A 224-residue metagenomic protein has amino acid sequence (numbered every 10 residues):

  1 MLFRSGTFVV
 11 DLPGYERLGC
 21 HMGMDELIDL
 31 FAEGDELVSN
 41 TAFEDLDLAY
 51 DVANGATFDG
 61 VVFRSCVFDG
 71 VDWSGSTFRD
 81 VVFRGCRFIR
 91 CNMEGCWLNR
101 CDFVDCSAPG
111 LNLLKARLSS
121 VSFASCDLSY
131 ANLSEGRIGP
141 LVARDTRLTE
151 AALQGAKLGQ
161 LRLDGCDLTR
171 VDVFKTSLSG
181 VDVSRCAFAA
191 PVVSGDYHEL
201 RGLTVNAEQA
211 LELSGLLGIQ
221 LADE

Functional and structural regions predicted by a protein language model:
M1-L2: Short, small-residue-biased leader/transition segments that mark boundaries at the very start of proteins
G6-E224: Tandem repeat scaffolds
